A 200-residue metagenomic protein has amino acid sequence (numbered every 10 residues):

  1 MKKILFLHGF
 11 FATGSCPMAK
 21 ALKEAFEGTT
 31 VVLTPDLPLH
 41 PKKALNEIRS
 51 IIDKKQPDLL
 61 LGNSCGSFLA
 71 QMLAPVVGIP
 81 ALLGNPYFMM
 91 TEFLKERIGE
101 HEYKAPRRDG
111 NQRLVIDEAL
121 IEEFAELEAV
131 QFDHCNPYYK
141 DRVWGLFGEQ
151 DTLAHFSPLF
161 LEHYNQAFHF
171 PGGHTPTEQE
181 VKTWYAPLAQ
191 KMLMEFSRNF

Functional and structural regions predicted by a protein language model:
M1-K2, K140: A short, charged/proline- and glycine-enriched loop that marks the coil->beta-strand transition at the N-terminal
K2-K54, H174: Active-site catalytic motif of lipid deacylating hydrolases and related acyltransferases
F6-F10, L61, L146-G148: Short hydrophobic segments within beta-strands
D58-L61, P80-L82: Residue in the alpha/beta-hydrolase core beta-strand immediately N-terminal to the catalytic nucleophile
L61-A70: Gly/Ala-rich beta-loop-alpha elbow adjacent to hydrolase catalytic centers
M72, V76: Active-site signature of alpha/beta-hydrolase-fold catalytic machinery across serine- and Asp/Cys-nucleophile hydrolases
P80-L82, P86-F200: The alpha/beta-hydrolase serine catalytic core
